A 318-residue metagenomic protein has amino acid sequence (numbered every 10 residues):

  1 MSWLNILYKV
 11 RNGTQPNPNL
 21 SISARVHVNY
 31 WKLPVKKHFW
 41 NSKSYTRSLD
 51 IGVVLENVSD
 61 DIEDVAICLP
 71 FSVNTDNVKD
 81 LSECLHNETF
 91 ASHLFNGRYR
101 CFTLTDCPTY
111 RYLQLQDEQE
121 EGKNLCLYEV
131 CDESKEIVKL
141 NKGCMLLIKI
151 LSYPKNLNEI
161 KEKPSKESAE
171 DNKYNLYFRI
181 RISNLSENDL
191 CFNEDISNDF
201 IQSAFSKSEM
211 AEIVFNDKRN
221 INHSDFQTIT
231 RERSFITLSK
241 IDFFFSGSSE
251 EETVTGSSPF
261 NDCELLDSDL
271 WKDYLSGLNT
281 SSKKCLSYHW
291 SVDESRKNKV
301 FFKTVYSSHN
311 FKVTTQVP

Functional and structural regions predicted by a protein language model:
M1-L176: N-terminal pre-first-transmembrane soluble regions of secretory-pathway and organelle membrane proteins
L55-S59, F71-T75, I180-S186, G247-S249 (+1 more regions): Beta-strand elements of well-folded, non-transmembrane domains
D61, Y153-E264: Surface-exposed, acidic/Ser/Thr-rich flexible loop segments
V73-E83, S249-G256, L266: Short aromatic-acidic-glycine turn motif
L85, E209-V214, D273-N279: Short C-terminal domain-edge/linker segments immediately following a structured domain
E251-T253, W271-L275: A composition-biased, non-transmembrane "mature-region" signal
N261-E264, D269, Y288-S291: Charged, low-complexity interaction segments
D273-P318: Cytosolic-side membrane-insertion boundary helix
